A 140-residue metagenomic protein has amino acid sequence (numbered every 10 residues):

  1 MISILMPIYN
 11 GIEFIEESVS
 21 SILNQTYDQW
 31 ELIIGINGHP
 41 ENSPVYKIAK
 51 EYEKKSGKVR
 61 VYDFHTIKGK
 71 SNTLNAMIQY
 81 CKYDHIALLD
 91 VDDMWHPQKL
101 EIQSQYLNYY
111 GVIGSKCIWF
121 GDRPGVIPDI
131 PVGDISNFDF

Functional and structural regions predicted by a protein language model:
M1-F140: Nucleotide-sugar donor-binding/catalytic module of glycosyltransferases that assemble extracellular/cell-envelope
